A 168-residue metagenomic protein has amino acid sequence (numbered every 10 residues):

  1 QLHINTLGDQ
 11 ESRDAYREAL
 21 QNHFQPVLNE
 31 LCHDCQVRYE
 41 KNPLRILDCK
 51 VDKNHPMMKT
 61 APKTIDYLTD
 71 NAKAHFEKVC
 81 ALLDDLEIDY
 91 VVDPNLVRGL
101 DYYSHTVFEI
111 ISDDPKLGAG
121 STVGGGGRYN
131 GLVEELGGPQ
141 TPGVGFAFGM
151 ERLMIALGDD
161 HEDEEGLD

Functional and structural regions predicted by a protein language model:
Q1-D168: TRNA-recognition modules of translation machinery and tRNA-sensing kinases, especially anticodon-binding
